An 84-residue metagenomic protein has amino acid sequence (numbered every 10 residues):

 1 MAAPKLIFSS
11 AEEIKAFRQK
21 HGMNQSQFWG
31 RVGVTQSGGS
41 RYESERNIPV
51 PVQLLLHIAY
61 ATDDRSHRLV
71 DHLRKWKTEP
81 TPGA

Functional and structural regions predicted by a protein language model:
M1-K20: A short, Lys/Arg-rich alpha-helix, primarily the initiator
I7, Q25, I48-P49: Alpha-helix N-cap/helix-initiation sites
E13, G38, L54-L55: A general alpha-helix detector
G22-S40: Short alpha-helical DNA-recognition segment
I48-L69: DNA major-groove recognition helix of helix-turn-helix/homeodomain DNA-binding modules
D64-A84: Short, charged recognition helix plus adjacent turn of helix-turn-helix-like nucleic-acid-binding domains
